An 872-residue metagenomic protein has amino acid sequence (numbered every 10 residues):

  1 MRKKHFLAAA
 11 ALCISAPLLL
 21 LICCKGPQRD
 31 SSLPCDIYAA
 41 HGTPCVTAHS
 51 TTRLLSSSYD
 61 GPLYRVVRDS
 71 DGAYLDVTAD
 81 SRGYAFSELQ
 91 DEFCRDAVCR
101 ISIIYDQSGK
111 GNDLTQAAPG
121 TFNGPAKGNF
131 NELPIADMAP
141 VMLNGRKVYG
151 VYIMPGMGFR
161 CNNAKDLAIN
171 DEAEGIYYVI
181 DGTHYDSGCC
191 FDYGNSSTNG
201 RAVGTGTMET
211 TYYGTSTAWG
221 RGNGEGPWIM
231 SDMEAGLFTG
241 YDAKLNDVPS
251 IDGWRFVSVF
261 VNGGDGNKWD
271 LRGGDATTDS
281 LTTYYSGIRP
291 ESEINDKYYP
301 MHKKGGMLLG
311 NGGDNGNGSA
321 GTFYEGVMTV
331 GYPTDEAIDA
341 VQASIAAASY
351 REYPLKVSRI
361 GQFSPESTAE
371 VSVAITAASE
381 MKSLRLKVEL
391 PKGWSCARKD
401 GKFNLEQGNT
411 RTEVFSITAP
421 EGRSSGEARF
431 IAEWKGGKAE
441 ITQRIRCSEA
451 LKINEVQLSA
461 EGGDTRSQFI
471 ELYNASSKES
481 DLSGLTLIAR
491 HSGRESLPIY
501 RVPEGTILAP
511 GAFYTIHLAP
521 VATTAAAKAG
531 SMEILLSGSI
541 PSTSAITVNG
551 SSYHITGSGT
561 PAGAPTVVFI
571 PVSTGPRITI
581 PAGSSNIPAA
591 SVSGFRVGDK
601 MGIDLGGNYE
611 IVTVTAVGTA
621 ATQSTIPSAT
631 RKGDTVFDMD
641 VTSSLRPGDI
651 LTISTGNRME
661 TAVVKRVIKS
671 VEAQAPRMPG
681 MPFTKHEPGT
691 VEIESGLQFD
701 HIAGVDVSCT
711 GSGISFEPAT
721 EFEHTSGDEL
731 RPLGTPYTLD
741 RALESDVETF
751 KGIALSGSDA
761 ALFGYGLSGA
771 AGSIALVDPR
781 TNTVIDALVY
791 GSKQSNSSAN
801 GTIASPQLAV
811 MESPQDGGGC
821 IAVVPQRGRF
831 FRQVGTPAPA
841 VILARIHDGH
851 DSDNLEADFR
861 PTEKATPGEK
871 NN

Functional and structural regions predicted by a protein language model:
R29-P125, K452: GGW-centered surface loops in extracellular recognition modules
S32-C35, L54, L508, I516-T735: Autoprocessing Asn-cyclization modules and mimics
I101, G109-G253, G264-K268, T278-P290 (+1 more regions): Extracellular glycan-recognition modules
W254-G263, L271-G273: Short tryptophan-centered beta-strand motifs in secreted/extracellular beta-sheet-rich domains of glycan-recognition
K297-F323, Y332, L755-A761: Extracellular glycan-interaction patches encoded by glycine-rich segments
E366-S379, S467-A475: Short beta-strand elements of extracellular/lumenal beta-sandwich folds
T418-S424: Short, surface-exposed loop/turn segments at beta-strand-coil junctions that are enriched for proline with nearby
R446-E533, N549, H554-V572, G606 (+7 more regions): Activation on beta-sandwich/Ig-like modules and their edge loops
